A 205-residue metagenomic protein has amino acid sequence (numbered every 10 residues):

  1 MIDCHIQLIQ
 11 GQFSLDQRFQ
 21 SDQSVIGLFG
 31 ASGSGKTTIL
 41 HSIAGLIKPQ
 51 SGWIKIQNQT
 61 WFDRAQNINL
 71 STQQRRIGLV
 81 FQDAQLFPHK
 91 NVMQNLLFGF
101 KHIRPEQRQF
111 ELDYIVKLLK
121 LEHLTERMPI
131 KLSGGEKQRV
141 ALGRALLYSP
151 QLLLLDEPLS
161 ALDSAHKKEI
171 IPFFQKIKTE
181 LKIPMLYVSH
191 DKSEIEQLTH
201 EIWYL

Functional and structural regions predicted by a protein language model:
W61-G78, H102: ABC ATPase NBD coupling module
Q107-L124, Q175-K176: Conserved ABC ATPase "signature" region
M128-L132, E136: Conserved ABC ATPase signature
L142: Hydrophobic anchor residue at the start of the ABC signature
L147-Q151: A short, proline-enriched helix->beta-strand linker immediately N-terminal to the Walker B motif in ABC-type P-loop
L153-E157: Catalytic Walker B motif of ABC-type/P-loop ATPase nucleotide-binding domains
K182-V188: Conserved H-loop
